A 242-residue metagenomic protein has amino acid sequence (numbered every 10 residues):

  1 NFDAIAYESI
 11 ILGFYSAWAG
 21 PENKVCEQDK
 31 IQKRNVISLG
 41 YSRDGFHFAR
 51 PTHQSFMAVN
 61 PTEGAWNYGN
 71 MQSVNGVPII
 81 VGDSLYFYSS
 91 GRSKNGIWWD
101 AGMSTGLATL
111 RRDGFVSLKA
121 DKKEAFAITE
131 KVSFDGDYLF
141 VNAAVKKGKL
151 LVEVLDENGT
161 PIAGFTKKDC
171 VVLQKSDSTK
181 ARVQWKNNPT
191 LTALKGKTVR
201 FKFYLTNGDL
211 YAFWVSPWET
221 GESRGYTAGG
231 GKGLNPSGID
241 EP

Functional and structural regions predicted by a protein language model:
N1-P242: Carbohydrate-active catalytic/glycan-binding domains of CAZyme proteins, especially the secreted or lumenal ectodomains
